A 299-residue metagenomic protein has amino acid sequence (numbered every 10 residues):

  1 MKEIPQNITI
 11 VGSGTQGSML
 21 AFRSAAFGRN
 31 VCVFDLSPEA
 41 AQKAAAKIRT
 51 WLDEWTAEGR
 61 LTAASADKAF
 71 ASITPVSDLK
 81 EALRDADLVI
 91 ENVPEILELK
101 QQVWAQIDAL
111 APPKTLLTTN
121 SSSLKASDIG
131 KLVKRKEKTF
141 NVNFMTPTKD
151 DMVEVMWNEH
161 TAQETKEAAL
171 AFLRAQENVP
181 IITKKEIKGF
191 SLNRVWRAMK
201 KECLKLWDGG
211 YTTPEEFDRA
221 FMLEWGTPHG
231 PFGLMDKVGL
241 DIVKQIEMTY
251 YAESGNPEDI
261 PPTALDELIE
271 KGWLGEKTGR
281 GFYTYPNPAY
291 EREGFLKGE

Functional and structural regions predicted by a protein language model:
M1-E54, E58: NAD(P)+-binding Rossmann beta1-loop-alpha1 motif at the extreme N-terminus of oxidoreductases
M1-Q6, F27-C32, Q163-E167, R174-K184 (+2 more regions): NAD(P)-dependent Rossmann-like dehydrogenase/reductase catalytic/cofactor-binding core
D53, V153-M156, C203-K205, D218 (+1 more regions): Amphipathic alpha-helical segments within well-ordered protein domains
T56-L116: Rossmann-like NAD(P)-binding element
L116-K184: Rossmann-fold dinucleotide-binding core
K185-R194, G233: A short glycine-threonine-serine/GTX helix/turn-capping micro-motif
W196-K200: Structural/interface elements that position substrates and couple domains in central-metabolism enzymes
